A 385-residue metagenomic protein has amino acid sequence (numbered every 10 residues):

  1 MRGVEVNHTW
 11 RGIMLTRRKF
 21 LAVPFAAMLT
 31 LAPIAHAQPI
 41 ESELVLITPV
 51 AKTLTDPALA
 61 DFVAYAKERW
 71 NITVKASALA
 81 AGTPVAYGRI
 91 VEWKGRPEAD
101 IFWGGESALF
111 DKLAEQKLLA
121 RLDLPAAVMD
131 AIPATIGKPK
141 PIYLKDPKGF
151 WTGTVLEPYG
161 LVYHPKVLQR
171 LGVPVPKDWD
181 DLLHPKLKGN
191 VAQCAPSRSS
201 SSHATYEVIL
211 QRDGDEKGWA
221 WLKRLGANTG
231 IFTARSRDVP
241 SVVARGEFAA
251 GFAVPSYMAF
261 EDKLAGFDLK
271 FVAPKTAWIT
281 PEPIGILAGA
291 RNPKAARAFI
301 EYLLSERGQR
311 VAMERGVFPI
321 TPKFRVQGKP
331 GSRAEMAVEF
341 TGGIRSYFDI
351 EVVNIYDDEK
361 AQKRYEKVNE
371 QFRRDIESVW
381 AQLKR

Functional and structural regions predicted by a protein language model:
M14-P24: N-terminal secretory signal peptides and thylakoid transit peptides that target proteins across membranes
Q38-K112, P240: Early extracytoplasmic/lumenal segment of secretory-pathway proteins
V45, K148, D180-S200, V208-L210: Short loop->beta-strand "edge-of-pocket" segments that line small-molecule binding or catalytic clefts across diverse
P97-F102, A120-V162, D180, N190: A structural signal for short loop-to-beta-strand junctions that line the ligand-binding cleft of periplasmic/secreted
L113-R121, D146-P147, E261-A273: Ligand-binding "clamshell"
E207-A273: Ligand-binding pocket segment of bilobal, Venus flytrap-like solute-binding proteins
L287-V353: Mature extracytoplasmic/periplasmic domains
S346-R385: Conserved C-terminal helix/tail region of periplasmic/extracytoplasmic solute-binding proteins
